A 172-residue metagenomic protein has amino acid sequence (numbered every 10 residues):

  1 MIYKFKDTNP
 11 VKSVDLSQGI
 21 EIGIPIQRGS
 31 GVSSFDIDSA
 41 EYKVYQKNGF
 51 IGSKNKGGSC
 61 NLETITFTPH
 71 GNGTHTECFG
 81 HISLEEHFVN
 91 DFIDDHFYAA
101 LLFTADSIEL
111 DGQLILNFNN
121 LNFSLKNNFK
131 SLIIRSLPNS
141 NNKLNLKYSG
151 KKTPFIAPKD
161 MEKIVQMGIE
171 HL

Functional and structural regions predicted by a protein language model:
M1-L172: Active-/binding-site microenvironments in catalytic and ligand-binding cores
